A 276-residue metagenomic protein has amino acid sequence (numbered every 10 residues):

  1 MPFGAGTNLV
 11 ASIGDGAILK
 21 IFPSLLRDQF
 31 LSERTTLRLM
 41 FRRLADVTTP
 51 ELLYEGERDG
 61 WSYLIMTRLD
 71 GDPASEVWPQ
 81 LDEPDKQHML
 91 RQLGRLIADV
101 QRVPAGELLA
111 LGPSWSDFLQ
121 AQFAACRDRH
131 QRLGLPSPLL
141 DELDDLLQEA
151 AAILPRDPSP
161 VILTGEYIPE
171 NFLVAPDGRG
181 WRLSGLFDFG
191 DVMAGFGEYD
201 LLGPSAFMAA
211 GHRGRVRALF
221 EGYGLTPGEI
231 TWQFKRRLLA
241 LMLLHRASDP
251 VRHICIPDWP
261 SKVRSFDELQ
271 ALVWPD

Functional and structural regions predicted by a protein language model:
M1-S114: ATP-binding pocket architecture of kinase catalytic cores
A5-T7, A74, H88-R91, D191 (+1 more regions): Helix-rich C-terminal or lid/interface subdomains of diverse kinases
G6-I13, L19, L52, Q148-L201: Active-site acidic catalytic loop and adjacent metal/ATP-binding pocket of ATP-dependent phosphoryl transfer enzymes
F22, F41, W78, P176 (+4 more regions): Short, flexible helix/strand-to-coil boundary loops that buttress conserved ligand/catalytic motifs in alpha/beta
F30-L31, E198, R213-V216: Conserved strand-to-helix beginnings and helix N-cap segments that scaffold or border functional pockets
E57-G60, D177-G180, L243-R246: Short strand-connecting beta-turns/loops that link adjacent beta-strands
W61-I65, G112, Q120-F123, G197-Y199: Short aromatic-enriched loop/helix-cap "lid" or pocket-rim segments at secondary-structure transitions that line
D70, Q80, K86, L90-R91 (+4 more regions): An alpha-helical support segment within catalytic cores of ATP-dependent transferases
